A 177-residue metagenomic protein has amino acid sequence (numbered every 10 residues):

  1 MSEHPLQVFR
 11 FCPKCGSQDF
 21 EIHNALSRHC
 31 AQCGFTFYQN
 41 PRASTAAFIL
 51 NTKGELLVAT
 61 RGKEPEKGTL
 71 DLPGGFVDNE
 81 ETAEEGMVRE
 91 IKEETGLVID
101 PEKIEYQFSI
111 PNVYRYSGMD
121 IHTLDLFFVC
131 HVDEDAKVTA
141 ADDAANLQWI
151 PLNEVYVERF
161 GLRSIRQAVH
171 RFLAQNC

Functional and structural regions predicted by a protein language model:
S2, N51-E93: Conserved Nudix-box catalytic region and its N-terminal flanking loop in Nudix hydrolases and closely related
P5-F11, L26, A43: Short metal-coordination and nucleic-acid-contact micro-motifs, chiefly zinc-binding Cys/His arrays
C12-C15, C30-C33: Short cysteine-rich clusters marking metal-coordination/redox-active sites
F20-E21, Y38: Short functional micro-motifs and their immediate structural scaffolds
E21-S27: Short linker/helix segments within small regulatory modules
Q32-L56, F76: Conserved N-terminal beta-strand and adjoining loop/helix that marks the start of the Nudix/MutT-like hydrolase domain
F108-K137: Active-site-adjacent beta-strand/loop module that shapes the phosphate/pyrophosphate-binding cleft
V138-V169: NUDIX/MutT-family hydrolases
